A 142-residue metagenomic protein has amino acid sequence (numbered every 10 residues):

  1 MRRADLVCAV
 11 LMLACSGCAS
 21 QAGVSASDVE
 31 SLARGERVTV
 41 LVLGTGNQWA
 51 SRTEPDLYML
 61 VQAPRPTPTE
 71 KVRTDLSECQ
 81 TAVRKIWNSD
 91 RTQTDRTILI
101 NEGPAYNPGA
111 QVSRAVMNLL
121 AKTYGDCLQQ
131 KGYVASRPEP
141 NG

Functional and structural regions predicted by a protein language model:
M1-C8: Bacterial N-terminal signal peptides that target proteins for export
V10-M12: Residue-level detector of intrinsically disordered terminal segments
A14-G17: C-terminal motif of bacterial Sec signal peptides marking the signal peptidase cleavage site
A19-G142: Mitochondrial intermembrane space
